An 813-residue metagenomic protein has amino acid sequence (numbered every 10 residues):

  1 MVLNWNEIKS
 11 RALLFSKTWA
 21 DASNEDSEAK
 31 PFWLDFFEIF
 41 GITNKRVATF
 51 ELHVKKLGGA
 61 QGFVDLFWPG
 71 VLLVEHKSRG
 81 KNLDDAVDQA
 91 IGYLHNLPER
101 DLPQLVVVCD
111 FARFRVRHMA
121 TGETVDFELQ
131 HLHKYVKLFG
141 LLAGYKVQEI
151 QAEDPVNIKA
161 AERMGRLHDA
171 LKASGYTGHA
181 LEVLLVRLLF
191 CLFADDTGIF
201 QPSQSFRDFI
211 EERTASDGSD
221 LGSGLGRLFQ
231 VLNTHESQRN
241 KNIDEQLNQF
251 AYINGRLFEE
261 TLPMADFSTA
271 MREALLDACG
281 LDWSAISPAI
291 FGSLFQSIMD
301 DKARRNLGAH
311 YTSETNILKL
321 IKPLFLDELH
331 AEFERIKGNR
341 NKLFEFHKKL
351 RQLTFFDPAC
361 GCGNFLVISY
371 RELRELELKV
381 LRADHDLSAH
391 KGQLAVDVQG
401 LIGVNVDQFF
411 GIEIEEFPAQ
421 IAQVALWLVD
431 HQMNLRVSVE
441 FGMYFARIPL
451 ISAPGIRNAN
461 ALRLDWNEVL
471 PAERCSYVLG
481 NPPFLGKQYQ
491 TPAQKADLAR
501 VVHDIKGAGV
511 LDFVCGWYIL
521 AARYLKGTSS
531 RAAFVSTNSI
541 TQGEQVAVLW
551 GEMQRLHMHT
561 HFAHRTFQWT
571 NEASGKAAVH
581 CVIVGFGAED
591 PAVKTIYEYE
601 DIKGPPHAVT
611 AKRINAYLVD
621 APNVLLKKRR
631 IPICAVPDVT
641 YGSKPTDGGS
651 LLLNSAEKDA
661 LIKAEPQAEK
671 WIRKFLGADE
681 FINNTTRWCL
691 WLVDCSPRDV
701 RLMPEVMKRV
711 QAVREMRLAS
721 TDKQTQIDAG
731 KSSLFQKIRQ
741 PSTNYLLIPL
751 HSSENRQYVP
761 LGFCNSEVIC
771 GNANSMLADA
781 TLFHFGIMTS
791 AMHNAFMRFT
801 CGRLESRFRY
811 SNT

Functional and structural regions predicted by a protein language model:
M1-L105, M119-G122, V147, S733: A short, conserved, highly charged catalytic patch centered on acidic carboxylates
V2-T18, L129-E372, Q408, I412-I421 (+9 more regions): Preference for the N-terminal adenyl/adenosyl cofactor-binding alpha/beta module
A22, K56-G62, R79, L83 (+22 more regions): Signature of N6-adenine DNA methyltransferases within the class I
W33-E38, Q89-V106, L394-A395, A425 (+3 more regions): Metal-dependent nuclease catalytic cores in nucleic-acid-processing enzymes, especially RNase H-like/related
V47-F50, Q204-R207, E332-R351, L373-D407 (+1 more regions): Flexible phosphate/Mg2+-sensing switch loops adjacent to catalytic phosphate-binding sites
H310-D327, F355-F356, L366, P741-S753 (+1 more regions): C-terminal substrate/ligand-recognition segments
R565, S752-V768, G786, A795-F808: Short, ligand-facing micro-motifs at secondary-structure edges
L702-L734: Amphipathic alpha-helical
